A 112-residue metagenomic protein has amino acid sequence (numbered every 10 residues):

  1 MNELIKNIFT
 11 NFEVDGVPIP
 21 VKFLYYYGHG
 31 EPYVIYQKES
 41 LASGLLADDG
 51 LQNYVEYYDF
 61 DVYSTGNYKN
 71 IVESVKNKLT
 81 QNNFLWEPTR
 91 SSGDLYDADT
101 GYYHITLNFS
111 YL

Functional and structural regions predicted by a protein language model:
M1-L46, N70, K76-N77, D97-D99: Small/polar-rich, solvent-exposed N-terminal microdomains that initiate assembly or binding
A42-L45, E56-F60, Q81-L85, S110: Short, surface-exposed linear patches
Q52-G66, Y102-Y111: Oligomerization/assembly interface segments of phage tail-like spikes and tubes
S74-L112: Acidic-leaning, charged glycine-interspersed low-complexity segments
